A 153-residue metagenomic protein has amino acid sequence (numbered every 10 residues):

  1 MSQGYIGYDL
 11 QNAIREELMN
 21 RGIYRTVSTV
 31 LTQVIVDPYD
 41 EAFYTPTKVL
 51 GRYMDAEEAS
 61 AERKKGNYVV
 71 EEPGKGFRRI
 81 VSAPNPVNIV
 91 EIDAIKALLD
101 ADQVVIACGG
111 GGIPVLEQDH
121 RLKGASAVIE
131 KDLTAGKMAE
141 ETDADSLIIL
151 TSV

Functional and structural regions predicted by a protein language model:
M1-V105: Ligand-binding beta-strand-loop-alpha-helix segment within the catalytic cores of soluble metabolic enzymes
L31-P38, G110-I113, V153: Glycine-rich beta-alpha junction loops
S82-I92, E140-V153: Short charge-dense sequence patches
V104-T151: Conserved mixed alpha/beta catalytic, RNA-binding, or beta-rich assembly cores of soluble enzyme, regulatory
